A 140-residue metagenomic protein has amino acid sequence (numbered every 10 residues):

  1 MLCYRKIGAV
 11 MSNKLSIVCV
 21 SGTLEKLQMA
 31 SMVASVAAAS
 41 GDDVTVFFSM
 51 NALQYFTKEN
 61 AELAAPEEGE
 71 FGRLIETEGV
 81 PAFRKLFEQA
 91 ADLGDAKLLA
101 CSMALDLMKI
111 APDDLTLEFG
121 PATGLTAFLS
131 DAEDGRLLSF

Functional and structural regions predicted by a protein language model:
M1-M11: Short, Lys/Arg-enriched N-terminal segments with co-localized hydrophobic residues within the first ~10-30 amino acids
S12-S16: Extreme N-terminal starter segment of soluble prokaryotic enzymes
I17-L27, F56: Short, glycine-rich nucleotide/cofactor-binding loops
Q28-S40, V46: Histidine-anchored nucleotide/phosphate-binding helix
V44-M50, L99-S102: Short internal beta-strands
A52-A65: N-terminal beta-loop-helix "entrance" segment that forms/cooperates in small-molecule cofactor or anionic ligand
A64-G94: A glycine-rich helix N-cap at a beta->alpha junction
R84-G135, S139-F140: A charged, amphipathic interaction segment
